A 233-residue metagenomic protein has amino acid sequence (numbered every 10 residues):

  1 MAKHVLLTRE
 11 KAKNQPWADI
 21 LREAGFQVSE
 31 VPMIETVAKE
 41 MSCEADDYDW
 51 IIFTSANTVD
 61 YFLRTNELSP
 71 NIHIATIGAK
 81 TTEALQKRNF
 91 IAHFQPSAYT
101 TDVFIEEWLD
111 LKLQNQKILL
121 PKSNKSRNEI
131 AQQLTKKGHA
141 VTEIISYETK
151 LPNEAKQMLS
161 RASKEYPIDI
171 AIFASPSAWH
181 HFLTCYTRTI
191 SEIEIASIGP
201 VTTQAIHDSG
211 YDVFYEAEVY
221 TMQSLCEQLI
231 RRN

Functional and structural regions predicted by a protein language model:
M1-N233: Signature of uroporphyrinogen-III synthase
